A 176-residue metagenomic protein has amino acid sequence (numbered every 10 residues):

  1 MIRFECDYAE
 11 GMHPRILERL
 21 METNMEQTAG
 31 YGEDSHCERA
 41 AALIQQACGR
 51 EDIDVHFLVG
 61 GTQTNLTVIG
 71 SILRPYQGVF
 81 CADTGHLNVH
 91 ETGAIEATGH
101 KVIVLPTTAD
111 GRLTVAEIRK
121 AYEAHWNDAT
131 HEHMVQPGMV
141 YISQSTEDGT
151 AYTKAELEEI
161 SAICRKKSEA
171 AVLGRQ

Functional and structural regions predicted by a protein language model:
F4, I44, T64, I95 (+3 more regions): Buried hydrophobic positions in well-ordered alpha/beta secondary-structure cores of metabolic enzymes
F4, P14, E169-A170: Pyridoxal 5′-phosphate
H13-G61, D83-T84, N88, A94: Conserved N-terminal alpha-helix of the aminotransferase class I/II PLP-enzyme fold
D54-L73, I103-T108: Conserved core of the PLP fold type I
S71-V89, R119: Conserved PLP-anchoring active-site segment centered on the Schiff-base-forming lysine
V79, V102, A171-L173: Hydrophobic beta-strand scaffold residues
G99-E147, Y152-E159: PLP-dependent aminotransferase-class I/II
Y152-Q176: Catalytic PLP-binding core of fold-type I/II PLP enzymes
